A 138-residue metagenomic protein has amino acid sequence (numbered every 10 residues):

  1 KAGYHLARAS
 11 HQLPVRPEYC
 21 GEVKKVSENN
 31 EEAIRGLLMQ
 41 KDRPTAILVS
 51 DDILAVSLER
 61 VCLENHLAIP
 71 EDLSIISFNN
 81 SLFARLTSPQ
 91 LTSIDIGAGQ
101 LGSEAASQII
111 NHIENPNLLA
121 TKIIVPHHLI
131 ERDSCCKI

Functional and structural regions predicted by a protein language model:
K1-I138: Bacterial carbohydrate/catabolite-sensing allosteric modules
